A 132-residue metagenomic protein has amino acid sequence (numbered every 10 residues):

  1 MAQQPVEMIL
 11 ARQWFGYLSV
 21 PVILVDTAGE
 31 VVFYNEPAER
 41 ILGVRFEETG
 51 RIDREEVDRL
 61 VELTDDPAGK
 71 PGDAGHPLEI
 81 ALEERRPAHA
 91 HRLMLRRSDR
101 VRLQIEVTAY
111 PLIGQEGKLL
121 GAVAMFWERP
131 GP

Functional and structural regions predicted by a protein language model:
A2-E30, E36: Sensory modules in modular signal-transduction proteins
L10, G50-R97: Terminal output helix/cap of sensory domains in signal transduction proteins
A28-G29, R100, E116-K118: A glycine-centered beta-loop-beta connector
N35-L42, F46: N-terminal capping loop/helix in small sensory signaling domains highlighted by a polar->aromatic N-x2-3-F motif
H89-M94, V101-V107, V123: PAS/PAC sensory module
P111-P132: Sensory coupling linkers of modular signal transduction proteins
